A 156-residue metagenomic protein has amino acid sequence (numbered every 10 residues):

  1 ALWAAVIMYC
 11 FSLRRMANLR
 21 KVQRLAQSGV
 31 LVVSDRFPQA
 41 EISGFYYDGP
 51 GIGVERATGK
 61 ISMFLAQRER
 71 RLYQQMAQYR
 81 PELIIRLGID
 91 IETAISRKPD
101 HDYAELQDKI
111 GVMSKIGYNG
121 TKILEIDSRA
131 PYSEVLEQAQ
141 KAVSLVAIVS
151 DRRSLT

Functional and structural regions predicted by a protein language model:
A1-K60: ATP-dependent small-molecule kinase phosphotransfer cores that center on conserved nucleotide phosphate-binding segments
M16-L19, E69, I110, L136: Short, well-ordered alpha-helical scaffold segments within catalytic/effector domains
Q23-A26, M76, G117: N-terminal cationic-hydrophobic initiation segments that often serve targeting/anchoring roles
Q27, M63, E134-E137: Polar/charged alpha-helical tracts
S28-G29, P81, G120: Short, well-ordered alpha-helix to beta-strand connector turns
V32-S34, R86, E125: A structural signal for short, well-ordered beta-strand segments and their strand-loop junctions that often border
R36-K115: A glycine- and Lys/Arg-enriched "phosphate-lid" helix/loop adjacent to the NTP-binding pocket of small-molecule kinases
I91-T156: NTP-dependent small-molecule kinase module
